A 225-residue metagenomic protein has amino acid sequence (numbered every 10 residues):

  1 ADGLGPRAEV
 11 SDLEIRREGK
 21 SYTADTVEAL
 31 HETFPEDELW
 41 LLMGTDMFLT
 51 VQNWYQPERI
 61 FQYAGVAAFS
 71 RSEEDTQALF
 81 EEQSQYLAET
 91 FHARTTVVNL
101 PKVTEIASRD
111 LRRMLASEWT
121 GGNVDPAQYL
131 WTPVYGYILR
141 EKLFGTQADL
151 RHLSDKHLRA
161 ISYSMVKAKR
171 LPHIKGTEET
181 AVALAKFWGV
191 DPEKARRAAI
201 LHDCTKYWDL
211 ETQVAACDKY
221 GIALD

Functional and structural regions predicted by a protein language model:
A1-L153: Nucleotidyltransferase catalytic core that binds NTPs
A107, S154-L158, T177: N-terminal alpha-helical segment
A127, H173-I174, P192-K194: Alpha-helix N-cap/helix-initiation sites
P133-G136, G176, A199: Amphipathic alpha-helical interaction segments
R151-K167: Short, extreme N-terminal leader segments that mark the start of a protein/domain
A160-M165, V182, F187-D225: Divalent metal-dependent catalytic cores for phosphoryl transfer on phosphate-bearing substrates
S164-G176: Active-site metal-coordination segments of metallo-dependent hydrolases
